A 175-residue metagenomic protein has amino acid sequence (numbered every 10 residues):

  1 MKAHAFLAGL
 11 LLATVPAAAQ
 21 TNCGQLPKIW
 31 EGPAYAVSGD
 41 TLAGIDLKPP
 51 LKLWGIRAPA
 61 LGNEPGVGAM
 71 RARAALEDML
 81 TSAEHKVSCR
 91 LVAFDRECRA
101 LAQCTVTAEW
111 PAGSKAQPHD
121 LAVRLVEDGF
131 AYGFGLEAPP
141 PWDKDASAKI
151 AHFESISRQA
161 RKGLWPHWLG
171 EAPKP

Functional and structural regions predicted by a protein language model:
K2-G9: Sec-dependent signal peptide recognition, specifically the positively charged N-region followed immediately by
G9-L11, W165: Enrichment for repetitive, rod-forming helical segments
A13-P16: N-terminal signal peptide c-region/cleavage motif recognized by signal peptidases
A18-P175: Small beta-barrel nucleic-acid-binding modules, primarily SNase/OB-fold domains and secondarily Tudor-like barrels
